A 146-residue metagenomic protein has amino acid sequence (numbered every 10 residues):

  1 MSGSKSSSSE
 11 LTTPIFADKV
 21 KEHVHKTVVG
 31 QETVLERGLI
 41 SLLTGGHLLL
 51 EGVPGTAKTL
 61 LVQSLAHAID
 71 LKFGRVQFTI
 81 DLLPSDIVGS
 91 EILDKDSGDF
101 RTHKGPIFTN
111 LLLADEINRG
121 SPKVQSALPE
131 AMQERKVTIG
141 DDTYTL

Functional and structural regions predicted by a protein language model:
M1-S9: Interdomain "pre-motor" coupling segment immediately N-terminal to P-loop NTPase/helicase cores
L11-T56: Pre-Walker A (pre-P-loop) alpha-helix and adjacent loop at the N terminus of AAA/AAA+ ATPase modules, a conserved
K26, T44, H67-L71, L93 (+3 more regions): Conserved amphipathic alpha-helical interaction elements at protein-protein interfaces in regulatory, energy-coupling
G30, G38, L50, T59 (+3 more regions): Conserved RecA-like P-loop NTPase ATPase core
R37-I40, L93-L113: Conserved alpha-helical scaffold flanking the Walker A/P-loop in AAA+ ATPase domains
L39-I80: Walker A/P-loop
E51-P54, R75-Q77, K95-K104, E134-L146: Conserved Walker
F108-Q133, Y144-L146: Conserved AAA+/SF3 P-loop NTPase catalytic/coupling segment centered on the Walker-B
